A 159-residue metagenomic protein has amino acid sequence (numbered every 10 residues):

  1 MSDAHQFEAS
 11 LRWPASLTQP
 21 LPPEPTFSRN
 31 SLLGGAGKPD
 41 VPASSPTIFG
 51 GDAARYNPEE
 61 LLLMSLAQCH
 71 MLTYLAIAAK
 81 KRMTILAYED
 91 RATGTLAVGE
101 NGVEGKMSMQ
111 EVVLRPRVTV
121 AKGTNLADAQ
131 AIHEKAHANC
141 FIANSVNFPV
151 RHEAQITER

Functional and structural regions predicted by a protein language model:
M1-M64, L75-R159: Extended beta-strand/beta-hairpin segments
